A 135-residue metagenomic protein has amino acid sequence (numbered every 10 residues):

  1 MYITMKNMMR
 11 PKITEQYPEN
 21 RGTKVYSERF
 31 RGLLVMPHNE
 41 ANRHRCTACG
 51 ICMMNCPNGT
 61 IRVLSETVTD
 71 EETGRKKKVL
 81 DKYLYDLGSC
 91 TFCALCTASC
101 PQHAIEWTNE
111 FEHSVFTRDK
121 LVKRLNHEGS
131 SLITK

Functional and structural regions predicted by a protein language model:
M1-K78, K82-S89, L95-A98, Q102-K135: Non-ligating segments of multi-cofactor redox enzymes
